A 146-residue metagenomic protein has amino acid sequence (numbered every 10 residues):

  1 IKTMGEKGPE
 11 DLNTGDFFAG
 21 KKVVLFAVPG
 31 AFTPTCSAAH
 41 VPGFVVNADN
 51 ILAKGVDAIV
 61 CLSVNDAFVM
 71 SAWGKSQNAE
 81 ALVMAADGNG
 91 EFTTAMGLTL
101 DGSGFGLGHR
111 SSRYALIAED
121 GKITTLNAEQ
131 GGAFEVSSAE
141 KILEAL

Functional and structural regions predicted by a protein language model:
I1-L146: Chalcogenol-based redox active-site neighborhoods
